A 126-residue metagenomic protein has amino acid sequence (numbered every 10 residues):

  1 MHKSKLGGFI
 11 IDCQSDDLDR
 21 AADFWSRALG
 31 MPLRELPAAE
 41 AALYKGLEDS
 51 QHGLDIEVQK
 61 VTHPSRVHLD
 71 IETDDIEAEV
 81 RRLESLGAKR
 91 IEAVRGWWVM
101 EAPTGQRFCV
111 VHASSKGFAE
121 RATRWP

Functional and structural regions predicted by a protein language model:
M1-A22, V67-I71, S114-P126: N-terminal beta-strand motif that seeds the catalytic metal site of vicinal oxygen chelate
S15, P64-S65, L69-R107: Vicinal oxygen chelate
D17-P32, E79-S85: Amphipathic alpha-helical segments
L29-V67, R107-S114: Conserved short beta-strand elements that form part of the metal-binding/catalytic scaffold of enzyme active sites
P37-A38, R95-G96, G117: Proline- and acidic/polar-enriched loop/turn elements at helix boundaries
G46-L47, E101-Q106, W125: Short secondary-structure transition/capping segments
